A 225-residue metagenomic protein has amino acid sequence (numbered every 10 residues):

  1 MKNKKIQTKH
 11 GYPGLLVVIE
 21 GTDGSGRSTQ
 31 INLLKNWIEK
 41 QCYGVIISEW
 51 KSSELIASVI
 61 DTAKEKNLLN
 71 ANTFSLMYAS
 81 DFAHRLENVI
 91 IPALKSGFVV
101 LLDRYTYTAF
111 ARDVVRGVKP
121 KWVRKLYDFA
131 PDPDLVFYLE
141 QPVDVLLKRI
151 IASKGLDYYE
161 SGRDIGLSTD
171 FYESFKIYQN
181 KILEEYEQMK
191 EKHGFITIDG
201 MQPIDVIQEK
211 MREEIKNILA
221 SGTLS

Functional and structural regions predicted by a protein language model:
K2-H10, K35, I151-S225: NTP-dependent small-molecule kinase module
K9-N36: Walker A (P-loop) phosphate-binding motif
L16-I19, V99, V136: Hydrophobic "anchor" residues on beta-strands that sit immediately upstream of conserved functional sites
E20, L139, G200: Catalytic metal- and UDP-sugar-binding loop of GT-A-like glycosyltransferases, i.e., residues flanking the conserved
E39-P131: ATP-dependent small-molecule kinase phosphotransfer cores that center on conserved nucleotide phosphate-binding segments
I46, L135, I196-I198: Structural signal for short hydrophobic segments within the conserved structured cores of catalytic domains across
S52-E54, T106-Y107, Q141-L147, I204: Conserved nucleotide-binding/hydrolysis micro-motifs of P-loop NTPases
A109-K181: A glycine- and Lys/Arg-enriched "phosphate-lid" helix/loop adjacent to the NTP-binding pocket of small-molecule kinases
